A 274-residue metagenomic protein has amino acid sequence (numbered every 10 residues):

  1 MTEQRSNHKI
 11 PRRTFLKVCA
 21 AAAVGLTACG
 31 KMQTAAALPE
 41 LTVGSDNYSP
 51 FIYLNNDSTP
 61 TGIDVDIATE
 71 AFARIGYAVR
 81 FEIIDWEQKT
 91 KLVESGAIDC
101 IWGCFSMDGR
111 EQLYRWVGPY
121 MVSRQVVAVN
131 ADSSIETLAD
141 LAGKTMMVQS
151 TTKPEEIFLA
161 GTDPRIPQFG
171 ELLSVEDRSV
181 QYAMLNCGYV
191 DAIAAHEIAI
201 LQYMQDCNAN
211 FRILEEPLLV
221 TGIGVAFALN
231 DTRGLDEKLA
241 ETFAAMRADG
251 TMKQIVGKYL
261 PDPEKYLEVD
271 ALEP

Functional and structural regions predicted by a protein language model:
M1-I10, T14-A28: N-terminal secretory signal peptides
G30, V65-R74, I135, A139-T145 (+2 more regions): Extended ligand-binding regions for polar small-molecule ligands
A37-C104, D249: Extracytoplasmic small-molecule ligand-binding "clamshell" domains of the periplasmic binding protein/Venus flytrap
D46, V122-V129, L201, Q205-F243 (+1 more regions): Periplasmic-binding protein-like
L54, A68-Y77, P154-V175, Y182 (+1 more regions): Ligand-binding cleft/hinge of the Venus flytrap
T69, A78-D140, P217: Acidic, polar ligand-binding/catalytic clefts
A78, K153-L173, R212-I213, F243-P274: Ligand-binding clefts/hinges and TM-proximal coupling segments of bilobed small-molecule sensing domains
Q88-K91, C104-L113, I157-A160, M184-V220: A ligand-binding cleft/hinge motif common to bilobed small-molecule-binding domains
